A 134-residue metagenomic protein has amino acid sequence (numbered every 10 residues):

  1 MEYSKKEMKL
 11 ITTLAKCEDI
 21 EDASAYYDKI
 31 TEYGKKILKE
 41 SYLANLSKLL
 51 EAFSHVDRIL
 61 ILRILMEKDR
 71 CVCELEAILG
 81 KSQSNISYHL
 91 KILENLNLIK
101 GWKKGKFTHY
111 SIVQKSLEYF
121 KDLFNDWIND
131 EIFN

Functional and structural regions predicted by a protein language model:
M1-A52: N-terminal leader segment of winged-helix/HTH proteins
K36-S82, T108-K115: N-terminal helix-turn-helix DNA-binding core of bacterial DNA-binding proteins
N45-L46, H109-N134: Conserved segment of winged-helix/HTH DNA-binding domains
E51, K91-I92: Core alpha-helical elements of the protein kinase catalytic domain, predominantly the helix directly N-terminal
R63, S87-H89, K106: Base-recognition residues in the alpha-helical recognition helix of bacterial helix-turn-helix
A77, Y88, E94-N95: Alpha-helical residues within the helix-turn-helix
N85-H89, W127-I128: Short alpha-helical linear motifs
N95-K104, S111: Beta-hairpin "wing" of winged helix-turn-helix
